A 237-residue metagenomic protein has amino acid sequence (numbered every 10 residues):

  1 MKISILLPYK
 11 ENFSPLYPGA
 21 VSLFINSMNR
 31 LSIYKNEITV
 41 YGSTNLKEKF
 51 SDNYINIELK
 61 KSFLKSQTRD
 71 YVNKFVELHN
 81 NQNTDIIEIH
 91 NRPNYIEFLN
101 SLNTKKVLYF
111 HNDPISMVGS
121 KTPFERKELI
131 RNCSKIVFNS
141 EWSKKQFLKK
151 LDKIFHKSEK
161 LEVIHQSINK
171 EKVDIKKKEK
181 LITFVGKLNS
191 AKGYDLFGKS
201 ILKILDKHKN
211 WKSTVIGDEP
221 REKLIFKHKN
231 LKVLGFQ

Functional and structural regions predicted by a protein language model:
S4-L6, V137, D174-K192, L196-L202 (+1 more regions): Conserved donor-binding/catalytic core segment of Leloir-type glycosyltransferases
L6-P15, F24-Q67, K157-K160, E219-R221: N-terminal strand-loop element at the rim of the active site of nucleotide-sugar-dependent glycosyltransferases
D70, N112-N132, K170: Nucleotide-sugar donor phosphate/pyrophosphate-binding loop at the beta->alpha transition of glycosyltransferases
I89-Y95, F110: Short His-centered aromatic/hydrophobic patch
P114, W142-S143, K160-K172, P220: Short beta-strand->alpha-helix junction loop in the catalytic core of nucleotide-activated group-transfer enzymes
G119, R131-K160, K170: A short, active-site helix/loop in glycosyltransferases that binds the activated sugar's phosphate group
G198, W211-I225: Glycosyltransferase donor-sugar binding loop
E222-Q237: Nucleotide-activated donor-binding/catalytic signature segment of Leloir-type glycosyltransferases, i.e., the conserved
